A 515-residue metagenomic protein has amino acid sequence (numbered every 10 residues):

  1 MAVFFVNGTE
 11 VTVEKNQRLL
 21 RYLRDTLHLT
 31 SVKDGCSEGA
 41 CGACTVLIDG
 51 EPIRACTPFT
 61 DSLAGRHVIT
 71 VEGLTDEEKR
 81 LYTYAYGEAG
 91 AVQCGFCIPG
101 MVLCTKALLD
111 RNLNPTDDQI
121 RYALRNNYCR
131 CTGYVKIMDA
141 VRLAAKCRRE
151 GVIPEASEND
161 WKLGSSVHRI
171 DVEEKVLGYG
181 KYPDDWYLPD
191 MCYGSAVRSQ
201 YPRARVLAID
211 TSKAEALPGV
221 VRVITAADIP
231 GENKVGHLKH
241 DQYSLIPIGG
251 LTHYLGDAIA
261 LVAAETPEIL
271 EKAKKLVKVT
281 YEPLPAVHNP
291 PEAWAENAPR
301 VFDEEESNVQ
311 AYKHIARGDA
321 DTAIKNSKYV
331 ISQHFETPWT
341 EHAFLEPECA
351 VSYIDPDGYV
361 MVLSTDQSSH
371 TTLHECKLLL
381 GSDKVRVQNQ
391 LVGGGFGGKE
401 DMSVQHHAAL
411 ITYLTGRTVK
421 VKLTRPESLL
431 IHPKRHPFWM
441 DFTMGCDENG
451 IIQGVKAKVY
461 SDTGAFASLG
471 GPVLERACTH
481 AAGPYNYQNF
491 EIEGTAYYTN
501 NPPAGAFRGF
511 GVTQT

Functional and structural regions predicted by a protein language model:
M1-A156, E174: Signature of N-terminal electron-transfer/Fe-S-associated modules in redox systems
G35-E38, D118-R125, A226, K384-L391 (+3 more regions): Beta-strand segments within the central parallel beta-sheet cores of soluble alpha/beta enzyme folds
S62, L74, I229, D366-S369 (+3 more regions): Acidic, glycine-rich active-site loops and adjacent beta-strand->loop/helix elements that engage anionic groups
T83, T105-L109, R142-L143, N233-L238 (+8 more regions): Short acidic, glycine/serine/threonine-rich loops at helix termini
G90, S165, D171-L177, L238 (+2 more regions): Glycine-rich loop/linker segments at domain edges
M101, D110, A196-A226, A260-T280 (+3 more regions): Alpha-helical support elements that line or immediately flank enzyme active sites and cofactor-binding pockets
V141, H240-L270, G398-G445, A504-T515: Glycine-rich and small/hydrophobic secondary-structure elements
A145-Q310, V330, L414: Flexible, low-hydrophobicity surface segments
